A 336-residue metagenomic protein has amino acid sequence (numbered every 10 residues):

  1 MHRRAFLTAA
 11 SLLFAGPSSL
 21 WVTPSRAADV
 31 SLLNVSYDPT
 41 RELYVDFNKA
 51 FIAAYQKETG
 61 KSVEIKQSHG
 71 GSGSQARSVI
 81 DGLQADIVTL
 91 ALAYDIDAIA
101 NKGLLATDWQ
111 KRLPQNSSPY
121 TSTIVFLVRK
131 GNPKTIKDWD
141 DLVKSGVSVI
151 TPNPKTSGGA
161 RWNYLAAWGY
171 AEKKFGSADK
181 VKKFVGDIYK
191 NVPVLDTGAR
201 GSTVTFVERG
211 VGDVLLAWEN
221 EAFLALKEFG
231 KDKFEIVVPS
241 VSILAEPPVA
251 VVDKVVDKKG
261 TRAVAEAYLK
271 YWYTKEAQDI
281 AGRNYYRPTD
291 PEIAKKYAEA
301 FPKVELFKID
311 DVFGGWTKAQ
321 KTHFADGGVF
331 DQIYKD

Functional and structural regions predicted by a protein language model:
R3-L7: N-terminal export leaders
L20-A27: Sec/Tat signal peptide C-region and signal peptidase I cleavage site
A27-T156, Y334-K335: N-terminal segment of the mature folded domain
V35-Y37, V128-K130, S148-K174, I188-V192 (+1 more regions): Short beta-strand->loop
I124-N132, E246-A263, I280-N284: A bilobed periplasmic-binding-protein/Venus flytrap-type ligand-binding module shared by bacterial periplasmic
G131-K137, T156, G169-S177, V255-R262: Short helix-loop capping/hinge motifs at secondary-structure junctions, enriched in acidic/polar residues
K174-S240: Ligand-binding pocket segment of bilobal, Venus flytrap-like solute-binding proteins
V256-D336: Extracellular/periplasmic juxtamembrane helices and adjacent flexible linkers that interface with membrane partners
